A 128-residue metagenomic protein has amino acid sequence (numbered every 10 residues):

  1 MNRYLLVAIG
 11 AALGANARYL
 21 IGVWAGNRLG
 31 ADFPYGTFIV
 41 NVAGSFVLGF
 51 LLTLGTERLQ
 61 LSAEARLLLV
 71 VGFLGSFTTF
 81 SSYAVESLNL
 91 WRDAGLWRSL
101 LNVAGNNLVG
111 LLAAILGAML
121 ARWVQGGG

Functional and structural regions predicted by a protein language model:
M1-G128: Membrane-interface helix-loop junctions in multi-pass transporters/channels
